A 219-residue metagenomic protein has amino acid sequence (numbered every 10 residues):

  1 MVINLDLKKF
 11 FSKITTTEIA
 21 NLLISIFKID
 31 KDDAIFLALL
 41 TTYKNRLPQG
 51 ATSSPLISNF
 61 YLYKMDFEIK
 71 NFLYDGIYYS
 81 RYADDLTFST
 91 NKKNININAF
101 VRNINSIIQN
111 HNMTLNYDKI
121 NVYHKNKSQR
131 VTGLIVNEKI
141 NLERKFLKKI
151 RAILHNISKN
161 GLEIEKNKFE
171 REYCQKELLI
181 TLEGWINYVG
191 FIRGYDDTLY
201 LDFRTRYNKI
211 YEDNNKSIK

Functional and structural regions predicted by a protein language model:
M1, L5, F10-S12, T17-I26 (+6 more regions): Right-hand nucleic-acid polymerase module
L56: C-terminal catalytic core of Y-nucleophile DNA break-rejoin enzymes
Y74: Short conserved AdoMet
I77-Y82: Short beta-strand
F88-K92: Short beta-strand-to-loop capping motifs
